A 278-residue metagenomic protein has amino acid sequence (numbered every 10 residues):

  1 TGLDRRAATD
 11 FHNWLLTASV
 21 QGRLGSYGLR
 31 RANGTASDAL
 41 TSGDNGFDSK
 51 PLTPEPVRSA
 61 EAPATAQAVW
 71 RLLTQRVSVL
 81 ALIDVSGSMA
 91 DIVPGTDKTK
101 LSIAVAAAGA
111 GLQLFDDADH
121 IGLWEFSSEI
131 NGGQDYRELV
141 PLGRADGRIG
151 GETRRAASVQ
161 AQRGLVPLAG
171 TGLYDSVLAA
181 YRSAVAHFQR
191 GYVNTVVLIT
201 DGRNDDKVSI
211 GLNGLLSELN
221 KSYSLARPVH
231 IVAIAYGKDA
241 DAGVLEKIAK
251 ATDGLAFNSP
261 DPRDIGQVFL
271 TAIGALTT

Functional and structural regions predicted by a protein language model:
T1-L72, L245: Exported/periplasmic ABC-transporter solute-binding proteins
L3-A7, H12, R71-V77, A81 (+7 more regions): Extracytoplasmic/periplasmic, Sec-exported soluble proteins
A8-H12, Q21, R76, L101 (+10 more regions): Extracytoplasmic/secreted envelope proteins and their assembly/folding machinery, especially bacterial periplasmic
N13-Q21, G25, L29, G87 (+8 more regions): Sec-exported extracytoplasmic/periplasmic mature domains
Q75-R148, Y174-V177, T195-I199, A235-Y236 (+1 more regions): Von Willebrand factor
L82-I83, K100, A104-V105, G132-Q134 (+8 more regions): Extracytoplasmic low-complexity repetitive segments enriched in small/polar residues
I92, H120-R163, S183-R190, K207-N213 (+1 more regions): Short beta-strand-loop
G202-A251, L255, S259-P260, D264-A272: VWA/integrin I-like adhesion module and closely mimicked acidic/polar interface patches used
